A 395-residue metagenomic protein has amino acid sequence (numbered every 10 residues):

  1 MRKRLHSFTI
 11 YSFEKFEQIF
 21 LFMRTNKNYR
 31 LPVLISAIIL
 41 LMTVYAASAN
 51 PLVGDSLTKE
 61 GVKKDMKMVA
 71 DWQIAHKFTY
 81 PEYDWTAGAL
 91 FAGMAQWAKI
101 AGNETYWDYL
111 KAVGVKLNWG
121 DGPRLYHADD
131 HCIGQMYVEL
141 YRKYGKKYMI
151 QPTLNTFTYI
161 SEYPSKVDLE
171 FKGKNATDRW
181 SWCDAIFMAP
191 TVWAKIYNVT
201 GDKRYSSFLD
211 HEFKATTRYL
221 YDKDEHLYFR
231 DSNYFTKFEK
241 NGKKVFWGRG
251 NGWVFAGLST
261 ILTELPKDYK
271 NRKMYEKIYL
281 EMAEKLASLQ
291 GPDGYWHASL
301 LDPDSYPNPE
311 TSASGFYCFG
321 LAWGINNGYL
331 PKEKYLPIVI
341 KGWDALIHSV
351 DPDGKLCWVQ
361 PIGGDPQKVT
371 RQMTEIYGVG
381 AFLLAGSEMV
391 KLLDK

Functional and structural regions predicted by a protein language model:
L5, F22-I35: Bacterial N-terminal signal peptides that target proteins for export
I10-F22: Short, Lys/Arg-enriched N-terminal segments with co-localized hydrophobic residues within the first ~10-30 amino acids
L34-V44: Bacterial N-terminal signal peptides
N50-G88, W97-K116, G120-P152, T156-Y159 (+4 more regions): CBM-like carbohydrate-recognition segments
G102, W107-K111, W119-F235, K240-K244 (+1 more regions): Extended ligand-binding groove/face enriched in aromatic
C183-F187, T191-L300, P307-C318, L330-V359 (+3 more regions): Extended ligand-binding clefts on enzyme/binding-domain cores
